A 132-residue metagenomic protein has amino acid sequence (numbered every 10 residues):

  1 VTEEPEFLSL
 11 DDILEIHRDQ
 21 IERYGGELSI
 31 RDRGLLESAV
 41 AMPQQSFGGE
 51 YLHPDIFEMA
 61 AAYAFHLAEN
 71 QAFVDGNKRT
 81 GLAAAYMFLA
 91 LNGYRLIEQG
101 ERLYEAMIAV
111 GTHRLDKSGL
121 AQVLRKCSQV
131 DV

Functional and structural regions predicted by a protein language model:
V1-V132: FIC/Doc superfamily catalytic core
